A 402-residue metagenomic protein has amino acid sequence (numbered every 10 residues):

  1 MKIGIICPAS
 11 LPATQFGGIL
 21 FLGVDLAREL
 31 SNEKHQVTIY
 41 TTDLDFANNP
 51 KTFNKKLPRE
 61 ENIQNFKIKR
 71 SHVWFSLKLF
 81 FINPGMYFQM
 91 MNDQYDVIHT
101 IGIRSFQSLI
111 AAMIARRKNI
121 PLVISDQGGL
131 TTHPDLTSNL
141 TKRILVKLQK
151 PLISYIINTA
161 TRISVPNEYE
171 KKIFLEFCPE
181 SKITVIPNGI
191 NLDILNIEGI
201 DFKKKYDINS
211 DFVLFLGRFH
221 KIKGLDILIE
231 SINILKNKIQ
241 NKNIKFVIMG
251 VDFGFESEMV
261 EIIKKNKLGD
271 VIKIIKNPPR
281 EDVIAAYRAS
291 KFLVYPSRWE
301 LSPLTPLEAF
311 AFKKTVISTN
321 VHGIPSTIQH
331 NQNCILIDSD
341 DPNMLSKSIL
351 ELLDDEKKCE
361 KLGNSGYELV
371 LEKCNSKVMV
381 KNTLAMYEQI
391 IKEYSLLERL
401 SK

Functional and structural regions predicted by a protein language model:
G4, D207-K223, I229-I232, V247: Conserved donor-binding/catalytic core segment of Leloir-type glycosyltransferases
D45-F46, I190, L216, K245-V260: Glycosyltransferase donor-sugar binding loop
I157, N277-P278, A285-S290: Short alpha-helical donor nucleotide-sugar binding micro-motif in glycosyltransferases
Y169, G189: Carbohydrate-associated surface elements
E258-P278: Nucleotide-activated donor-binding/catalytic signature segment of Leloir-type glycosyltransferases, i.e., the conserved
R298: Aromatic "clamp/platform" in nucleotide-sugar-dependent glycosyltransferases that forms part of the donor/acceptor
T315-S318: Short hydrophobic beta-strand element within catalytic cores of glycosyltransferases and related nucleotide-activated
H330-N331, I335-P342, E351-K357: Conserved acidic donor-binding segment of nucleotide-sugar-dependent glycosyltransferases
